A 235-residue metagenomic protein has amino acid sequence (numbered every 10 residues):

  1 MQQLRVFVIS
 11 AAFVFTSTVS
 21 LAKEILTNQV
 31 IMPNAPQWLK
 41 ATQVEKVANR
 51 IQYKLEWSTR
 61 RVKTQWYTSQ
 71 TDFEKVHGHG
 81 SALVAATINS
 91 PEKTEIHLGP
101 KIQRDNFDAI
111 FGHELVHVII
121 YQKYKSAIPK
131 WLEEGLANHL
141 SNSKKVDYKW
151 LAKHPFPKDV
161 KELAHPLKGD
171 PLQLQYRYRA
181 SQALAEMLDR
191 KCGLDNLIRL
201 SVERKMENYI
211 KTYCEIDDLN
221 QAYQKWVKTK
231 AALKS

Functional and structural regions predicted by a protein language model:
M1-V8: Bacterial N-terminal signal peptides that target proteins for export
V8-S17: Bacterial N-terminal signal peptides
T18-A22: Sec/Tat signal peptide C-region and signal peptidase I cleavage site
K23-Q37, T94-I96: Acidic/histidine-rich, surface-exposed loop or edge segments in extracytoplasmic proteins
K40-P91: Auxiliary, metal-adjacent structural segments of Zn-dependent hydrolase domains
W66-Q70, P100-I102, Y124, S201: A mature extracytoplasmic/lumenal domain signature
V76-D105, G112-Q122: Active-site scaffold of zinc-dependent metalloenzymes
I88-N89, D105-I110, K125-S235: Acidic/His/Gly-enriched intrinsically disordered linker/tail segments that often contain short helix/coil "MoRF-like"
